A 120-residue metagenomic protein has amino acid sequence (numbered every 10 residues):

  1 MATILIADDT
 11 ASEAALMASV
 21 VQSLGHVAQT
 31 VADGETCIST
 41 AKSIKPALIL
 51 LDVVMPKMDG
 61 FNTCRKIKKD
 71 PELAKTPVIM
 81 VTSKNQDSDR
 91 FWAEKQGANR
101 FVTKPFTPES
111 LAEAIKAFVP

Functional and structural regions predicted by a protein language model:
A15-S23: Charged docking surfaces used in two-component/phosphorelay signaling
G25-A32, T40: Short hydrophobic/Thr-rich beta-strand motif most characteristic of the beta2 strand and flanking loop of CheY-like
I44-L50: Active-site beta3 strand of CheY-like receiver
M55: Receiver (REC) domain active-site loop signature in two-component systems and cognate sites in sensor histidine kinases
F106-I115: C-terminal output helix
